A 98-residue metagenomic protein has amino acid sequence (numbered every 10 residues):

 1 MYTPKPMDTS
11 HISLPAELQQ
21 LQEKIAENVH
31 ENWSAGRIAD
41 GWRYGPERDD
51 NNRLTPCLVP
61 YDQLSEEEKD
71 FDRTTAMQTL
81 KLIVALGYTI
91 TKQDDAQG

Functional and structural regions predicted by a protein language model:
M1-G98: Alpha-helical propensity feature that highlights long, continuous alpha-helices across diverse contexts
